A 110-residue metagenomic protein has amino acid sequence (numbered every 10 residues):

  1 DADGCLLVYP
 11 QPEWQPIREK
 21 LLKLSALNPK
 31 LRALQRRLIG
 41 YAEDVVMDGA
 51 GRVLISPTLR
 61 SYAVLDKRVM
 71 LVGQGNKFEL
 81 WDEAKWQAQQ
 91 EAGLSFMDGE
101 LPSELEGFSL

Functional and structural regions predicted by a protein language model:
D1-D44, G49, T58-L110: Flexible "stalk/tail and boundary" regions
